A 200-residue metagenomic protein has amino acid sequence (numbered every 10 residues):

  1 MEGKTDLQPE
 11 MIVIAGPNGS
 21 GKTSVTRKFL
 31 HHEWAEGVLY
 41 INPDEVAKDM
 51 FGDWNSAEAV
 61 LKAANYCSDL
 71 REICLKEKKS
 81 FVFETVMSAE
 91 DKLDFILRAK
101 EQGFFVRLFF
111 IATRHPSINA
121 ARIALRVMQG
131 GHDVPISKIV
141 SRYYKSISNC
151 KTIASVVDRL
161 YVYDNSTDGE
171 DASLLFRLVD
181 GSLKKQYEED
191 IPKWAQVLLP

Functional and structural regions predicted by a protein language model:
M1-P9, C74-L75: Phosphate-binding P-loop
V13-G16: The Walker A (P-loop) glycine that initiates the GxxxxGKT/S ATP-binding motif of P-loop NTPases
G19: Walker A (P-loop) phosphate-binding loop of P-loop NTPases
K22: Conserved lysine of the Walker
R27-K79: Conserved substrate/cofactor phosphate-moiety recognition/catalytic segment in nucleotide-dependent phosphotransferases
K62-I111, S146, Y161: Glycine-rich phosphate-binding loop used to anchor ATP phosphates in small-molecule kinases, encompassing both
Q102-N149: A glycine- and Lys/Arg-enriched "phosphate-lid" helix/loop adjacent to the NTP-binding pocket of small-molecule kinases
T152-P200: NTP-dependent small-molecule kinase module
